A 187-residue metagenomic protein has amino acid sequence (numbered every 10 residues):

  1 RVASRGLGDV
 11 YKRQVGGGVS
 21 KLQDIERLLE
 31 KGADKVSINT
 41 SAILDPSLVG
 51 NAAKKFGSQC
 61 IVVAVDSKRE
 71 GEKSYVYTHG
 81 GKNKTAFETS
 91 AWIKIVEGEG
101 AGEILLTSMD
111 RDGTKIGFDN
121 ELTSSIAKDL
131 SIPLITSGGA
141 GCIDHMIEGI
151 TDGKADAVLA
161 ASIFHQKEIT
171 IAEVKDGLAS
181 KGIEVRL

Functional and structural regions predicted by a protein language model:
R1-Y11: Single conserved hydrophobic/aromatic residue that forms the stacking wall/gate of nucleotide- or nucleobase-binding
R5, L28, A52, V96-E99 (+2 more regions): Generic structural signal for hydrophobic
D9-V15, S58-V62, Y75-G80, D129-S137: Short beta-strand/loop segments at the ligand-binding rim of alpha/beta enzyme cores
K12-Q14, V19-G32, E121-D156: Catalytic cores of alpha/beta
V19, E30-L48, S108-D110, G139-C142 (+1 more regions): Glycine-rich phosphate-binding active-site loops on the catalytic face of alpha/beta enzymes
I25, P46-G50, S90-K94, N120-S124 (+2 more regions): Generic structural signal for well-ordered alpha-helices, preferentially at hydrophobic/aromatic core positions
D34-L106, D110-R111: Conserved anion-binding
I169-L187: Extended, intrinsically disordered, low-complexity segments
